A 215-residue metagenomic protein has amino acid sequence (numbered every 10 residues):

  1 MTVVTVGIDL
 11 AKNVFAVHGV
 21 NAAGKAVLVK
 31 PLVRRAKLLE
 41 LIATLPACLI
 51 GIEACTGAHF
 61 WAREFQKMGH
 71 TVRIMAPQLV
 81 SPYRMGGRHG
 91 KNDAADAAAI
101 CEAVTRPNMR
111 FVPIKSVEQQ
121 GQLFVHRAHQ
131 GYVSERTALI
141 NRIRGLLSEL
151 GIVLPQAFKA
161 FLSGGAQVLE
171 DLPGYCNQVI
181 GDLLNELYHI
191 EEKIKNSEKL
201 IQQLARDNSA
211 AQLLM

Functional and structural regions predicted by a protein language model:
M1-M215: A detector of single, family-specific signature residues that are central to catalytic or substrate-handling motifs
